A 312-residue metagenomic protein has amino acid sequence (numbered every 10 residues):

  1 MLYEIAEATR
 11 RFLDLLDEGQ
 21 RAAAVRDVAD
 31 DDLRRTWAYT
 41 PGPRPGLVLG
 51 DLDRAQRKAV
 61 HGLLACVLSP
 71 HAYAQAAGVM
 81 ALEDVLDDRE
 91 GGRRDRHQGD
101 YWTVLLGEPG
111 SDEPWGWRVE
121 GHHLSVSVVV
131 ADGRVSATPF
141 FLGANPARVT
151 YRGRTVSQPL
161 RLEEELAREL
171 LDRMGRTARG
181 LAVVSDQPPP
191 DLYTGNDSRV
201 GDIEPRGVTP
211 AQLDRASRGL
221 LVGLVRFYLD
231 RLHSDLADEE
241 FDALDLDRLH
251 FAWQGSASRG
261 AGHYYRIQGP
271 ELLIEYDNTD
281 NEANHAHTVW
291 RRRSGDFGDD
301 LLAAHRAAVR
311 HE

Functional and structural regions predicted by a protein language model:
M1-S69, Y73-L160, E164-E312: A cross-kingdom marker for long, charged
